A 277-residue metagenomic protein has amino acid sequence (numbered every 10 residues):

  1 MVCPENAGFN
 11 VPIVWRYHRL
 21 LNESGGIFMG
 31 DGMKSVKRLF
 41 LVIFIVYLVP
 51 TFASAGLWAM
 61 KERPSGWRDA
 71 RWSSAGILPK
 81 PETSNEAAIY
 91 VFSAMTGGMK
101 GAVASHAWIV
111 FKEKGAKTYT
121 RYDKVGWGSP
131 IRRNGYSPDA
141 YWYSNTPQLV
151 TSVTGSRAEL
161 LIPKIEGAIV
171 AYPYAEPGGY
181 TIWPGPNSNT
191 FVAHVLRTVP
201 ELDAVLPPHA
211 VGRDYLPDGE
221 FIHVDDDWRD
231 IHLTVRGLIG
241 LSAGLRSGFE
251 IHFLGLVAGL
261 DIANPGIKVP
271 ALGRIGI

Functional and structural regions predicted by a protein language model:
H18-R19: Short hydrophobic targeting helices and cationic amphipathic motifs that mediate membrane/organellar targeting
G30-S74, Y174-I277: Activation targets extended, charge/polar-rich intrinsically disordered C-terminal tails
A59-S156, G178-I182, V257-A271: Glycine-rich catalytic cores of cysteine/serine-nucleophile enzymes that process amide/ester linkages in cell-envelope
R133, I169, P208-A210: Ubiquitin-like/PB1-type beta-grasp interaction modules and other compact soluble beta-rich domains
S137-P200: Mid-length scaffold segments of soluble, non-membrane domains
